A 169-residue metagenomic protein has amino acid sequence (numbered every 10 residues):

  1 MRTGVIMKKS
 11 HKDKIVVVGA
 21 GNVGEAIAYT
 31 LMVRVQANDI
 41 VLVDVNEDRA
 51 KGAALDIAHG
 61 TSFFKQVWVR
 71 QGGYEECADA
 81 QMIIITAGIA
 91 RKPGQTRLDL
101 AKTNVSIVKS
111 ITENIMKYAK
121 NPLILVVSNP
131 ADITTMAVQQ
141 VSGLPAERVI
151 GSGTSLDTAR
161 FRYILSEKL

Functional and structural regions predicted by a protein language model:
R2-D13: A short, basic/flexible loop-to-alpha-helix module at the beginning of a structural domain
A20-G21: Glycine-rich Rossmann-fold phosphate-binding loop(s) that bind the pyrophosphate of adenine dinucleotide cofactors
G24-E25: N-terminal Rossmann-fold NAD(P) dinucleotide-binding loop
L31: Aromatic pocket-lining residues of Rossmann-like dinucleotide-binding sites
V43-Q81, Q95: Conserved N-terminal Rossmann-fold NAD(P) cofactor-binding segment
A87, V126-L169: Rossmann-fold dinucleotide-binding core
G94-P145: Rossmann-fold NAD(P)-binding glycine/threonine-rich loop
